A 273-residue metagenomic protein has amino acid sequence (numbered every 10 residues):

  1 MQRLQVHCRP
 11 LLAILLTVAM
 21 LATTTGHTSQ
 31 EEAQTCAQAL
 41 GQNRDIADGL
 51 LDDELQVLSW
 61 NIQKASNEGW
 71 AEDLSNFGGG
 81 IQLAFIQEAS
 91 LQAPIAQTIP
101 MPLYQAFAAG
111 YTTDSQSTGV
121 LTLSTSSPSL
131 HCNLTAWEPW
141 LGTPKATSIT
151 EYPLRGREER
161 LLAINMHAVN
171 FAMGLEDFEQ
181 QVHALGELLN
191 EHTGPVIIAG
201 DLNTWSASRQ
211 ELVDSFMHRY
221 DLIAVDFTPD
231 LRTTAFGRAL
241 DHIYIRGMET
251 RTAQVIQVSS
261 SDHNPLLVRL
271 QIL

Functional and structural regions predicted by a protein language model:
Q2-P100, T112-S117, H183, L273: N-terminal, active-site-proximal structural segment of metallo-dependent hydrolase catalytic domains
R3, G26-D45, E151, E187-V196 (+1 more regions): Metal-dependent phosphoester-hydrolase catalytic domains
S29-N43, L83, Q87-R160, I256-Q257: Structured beta-strand-rich core segments of catalytic domains in phosphoester-bond hydrolases
G41, D53, S117-G119, A146-S148 (+3 more regions): Residues that flank catalytic or metal-binding motifs in active/ligand-binding sites
L55-I62, E72-A96, L162-M166, L185-L212 (+3 more regions): Active-site beta-strand/loop signature of hydrolases that rely on acidic residues for catalysis
C132-W140, M166-E176: Surface-exposed cleft-lining segments at the edges of enzyme active sites
G156, L161-N170: Active-site-proximal loop/helix segment associated with metal-binding centers of metalloenzymes
E176-E187: Alpha-helical scaffold elements lining the catalytic groove of polysaccharide deacetylases
